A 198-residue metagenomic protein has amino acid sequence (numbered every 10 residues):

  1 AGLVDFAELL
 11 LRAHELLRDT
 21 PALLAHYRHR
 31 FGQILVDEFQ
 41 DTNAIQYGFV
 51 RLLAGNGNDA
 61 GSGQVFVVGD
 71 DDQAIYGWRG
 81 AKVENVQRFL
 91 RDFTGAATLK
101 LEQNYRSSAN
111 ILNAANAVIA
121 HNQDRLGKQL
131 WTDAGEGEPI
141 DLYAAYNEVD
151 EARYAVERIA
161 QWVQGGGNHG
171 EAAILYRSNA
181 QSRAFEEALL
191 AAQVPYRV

Functional and structural regions predicted by a protein language model:
A1-R88, K100-S107: Conserved helicase NTPase motor core
G55, D59, R91, Q161-G165: Secondary-structure boundary motif
I75-G77, P195-V198: Short beta-strand->loop structural element characteristic of the AMP-binding/adenylate-forming
T94-A97, E102-Y196: Helicase P-loop NTPase motor core
